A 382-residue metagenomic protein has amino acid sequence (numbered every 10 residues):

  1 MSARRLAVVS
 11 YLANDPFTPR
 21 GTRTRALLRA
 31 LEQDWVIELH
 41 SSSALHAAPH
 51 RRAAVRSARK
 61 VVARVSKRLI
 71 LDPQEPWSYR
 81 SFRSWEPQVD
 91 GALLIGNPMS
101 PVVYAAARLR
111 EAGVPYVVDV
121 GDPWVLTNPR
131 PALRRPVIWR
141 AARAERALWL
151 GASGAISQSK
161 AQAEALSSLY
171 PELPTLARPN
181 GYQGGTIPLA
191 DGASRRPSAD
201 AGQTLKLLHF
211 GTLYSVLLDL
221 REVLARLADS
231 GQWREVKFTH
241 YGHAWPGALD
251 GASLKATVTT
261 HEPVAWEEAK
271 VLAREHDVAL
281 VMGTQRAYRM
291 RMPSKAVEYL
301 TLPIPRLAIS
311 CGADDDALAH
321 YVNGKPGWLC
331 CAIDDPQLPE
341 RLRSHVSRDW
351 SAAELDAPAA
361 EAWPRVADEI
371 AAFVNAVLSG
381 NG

Functional and structural regions predicted by a protein language model:
M1-A48, P87, A225-Q232: N-terminal subdomain of nucleotide-sugar transferases
F17, A92-A112, V118-V120, W124-V125: An aromatic- and histidine-rich active-site surface loop
R80-R83, R135-A155: Membrane-proximal helix-turn-helix segments that form the acceptor-binding/catalytic region of lipid-linked
A161, N180-G181: Carbohydrate-associated surface elements
S198-L218: Conserved donor-binding/catalytic core segment of Leloir-type glycosyltransferases
Y214, L218, A265-L272, A279-L300 (+1 more regions): Nucleotide-sugar-dependent
W233, G247-A273, P326: Nucleotide-activated donor-binding/catalytic signature segment of Leloir-type glycosyltransferases, i.e., the conserved
A332-L378: A charged, aromatic-enriched C-terminal amphipathic alpha-helix characteristic of glycosyltransferases across folds
